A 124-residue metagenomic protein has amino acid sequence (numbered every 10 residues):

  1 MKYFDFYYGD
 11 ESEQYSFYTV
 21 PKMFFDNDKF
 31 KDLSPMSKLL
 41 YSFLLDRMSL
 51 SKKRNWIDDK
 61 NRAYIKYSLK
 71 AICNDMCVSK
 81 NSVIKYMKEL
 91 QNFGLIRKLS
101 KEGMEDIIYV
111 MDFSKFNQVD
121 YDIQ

Functional and structural regions predicted by a protein language model:
M1-K70: Short recognition helix of helix-turn-helix/winged-helix DNA-binding domains
K2-F4, S114-Q124: Charged low-complexity intrinsically disordered patches
R47-M111: Winged helix-turn-helix DNA-binding recognition segment
